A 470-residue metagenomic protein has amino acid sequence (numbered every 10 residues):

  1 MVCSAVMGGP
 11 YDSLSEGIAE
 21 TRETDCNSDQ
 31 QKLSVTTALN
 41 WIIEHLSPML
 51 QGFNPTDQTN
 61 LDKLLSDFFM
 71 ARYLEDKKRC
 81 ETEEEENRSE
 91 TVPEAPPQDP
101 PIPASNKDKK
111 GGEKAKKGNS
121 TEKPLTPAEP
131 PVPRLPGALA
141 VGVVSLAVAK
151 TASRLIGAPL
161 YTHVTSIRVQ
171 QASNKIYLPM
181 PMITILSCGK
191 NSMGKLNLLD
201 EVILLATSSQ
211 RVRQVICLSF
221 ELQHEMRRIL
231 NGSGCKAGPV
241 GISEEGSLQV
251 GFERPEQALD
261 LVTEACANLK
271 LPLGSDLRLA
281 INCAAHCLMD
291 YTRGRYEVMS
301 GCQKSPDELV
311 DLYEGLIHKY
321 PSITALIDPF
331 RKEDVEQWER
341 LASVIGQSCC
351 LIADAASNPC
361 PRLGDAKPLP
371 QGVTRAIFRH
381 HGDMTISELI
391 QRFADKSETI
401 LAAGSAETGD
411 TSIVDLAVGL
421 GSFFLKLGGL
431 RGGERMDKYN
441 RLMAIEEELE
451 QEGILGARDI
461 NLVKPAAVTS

Functional and structural regions predicted by a protein language model:
M1, L135-A158, L178-D200, E245-S247 (+3 more regions): Conserved phosphate/anionic-ligand binding catalytic regions in large, soluble enzymes, centered on
M1-G9, P181-A206, C266, L279-S300 (+2 more regions): Short beta-strand elements
M7-A158: Metal- or metallocofactor-binding catalytic centers and their adjacent structured scaffolds across diverse enzyme
D25, P159, V169-Q170, I176-S247: Mobile "lid/hinge" segments at catalytic clefts and subdomain interfaces of large enzymes
L33-T37, W41, T56, N60-K63 (+16 more regions): Conserved active-site and cofactor/substrate-binding residues in soluble primary-metabolism enzymes
I42-I43, S47-N54, L65-Y73, V144-L160 (+11 more regions): Structural signal for hydrophobic packing residues in well-ordered secondary-structure cores of soluble enzyme domains
K63, L160-T184, R278-A280, A325-P329 (+1 more regions): Beta-strand segments within the central parallel beta-sheet cores of soluble alpha/beta enzyme folds
K236-P239, L248-T469: Catalytic core of soluble alpha/beta enzymes
